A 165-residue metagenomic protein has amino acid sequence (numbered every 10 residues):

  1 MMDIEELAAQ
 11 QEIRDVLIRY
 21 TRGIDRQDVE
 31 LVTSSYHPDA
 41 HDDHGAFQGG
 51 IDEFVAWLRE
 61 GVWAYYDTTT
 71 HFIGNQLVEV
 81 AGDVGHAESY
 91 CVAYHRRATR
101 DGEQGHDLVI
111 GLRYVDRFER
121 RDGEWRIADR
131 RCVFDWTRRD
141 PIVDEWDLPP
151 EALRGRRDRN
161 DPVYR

Functional and structural regions predicted by a protein language model:
M1-R26, E30-S34, P38: Short, low-complexity N-terminal intrinsically disordered segments enriched in polar/charged residues
Q11, D67-T69, D107-V109: Transmembrane beta-barrel outer-membrane domains
I24, Y36, C91-A93, R131-F134: Short beta-strand segments enriched in hydrophobic/aromatic residues within well-folded beta-rich domains
V29-R97: A solvent-exposed, acidic/Ser-Thr-rich amphipathic alpha-helical stretch
H71-I73, V109-Y114: Short, surface-exposed coil-to-beta transition loops
H86-E88, G111-W146: Short beta-strand edge/turn micro-motifs at domain boundaries
R100-L108, D144-E145: Short, surface-exposed loop/helix-turn segments at secondary-structure junctions that function as lids/hinges flanking
R138-R165: Acidic/histidine-enriched, glycine/proline-rich intrinsically disordered or flexible terminal extensions
